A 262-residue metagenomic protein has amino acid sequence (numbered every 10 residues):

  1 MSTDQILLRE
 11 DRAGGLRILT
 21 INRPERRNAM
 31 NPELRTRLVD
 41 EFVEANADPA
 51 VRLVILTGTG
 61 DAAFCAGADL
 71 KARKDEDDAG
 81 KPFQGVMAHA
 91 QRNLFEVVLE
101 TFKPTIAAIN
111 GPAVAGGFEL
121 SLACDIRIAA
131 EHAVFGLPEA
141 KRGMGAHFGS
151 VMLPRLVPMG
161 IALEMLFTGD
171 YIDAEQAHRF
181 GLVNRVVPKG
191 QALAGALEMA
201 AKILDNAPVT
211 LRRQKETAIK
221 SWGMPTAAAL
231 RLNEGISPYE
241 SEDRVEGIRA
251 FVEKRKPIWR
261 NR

Functional and structural regions predicted by a protein language model:
M1-G14, D48-P49, D61, G169-E175 (+2 more regions): C-terminal alpha-helix plus adjacent terminal tail
M1-T57: Conserved CoA-thioester-binding segment of acyl-CoA-metabolizing enzymes
T3, G58-V97, K141, S237: Glycine- (often His-adjacent) and acidic-residue-rich active-site loop that binds/positions the CoA thioester
L19, R23, L38, L56 (+6 more regions): Terminal peptide-recognition signature
E33, R37, A90, V97 (+3 more regions): Charged catalytic carboxylate motif
L38, A90-L94, V114, G149 (+1 more regions): Amphipathic coiled-coil/heptad-repeat helices and related helical stalk/stem segments that mediate oligomerization
D61-C65, V114-A115, G136, A218: Short, active-site-adjacent cap segments at secondary-structure transitions
E96-V209, S241, E246-R249, R255: Crotonase-fold acyl-CoA enzyme core
